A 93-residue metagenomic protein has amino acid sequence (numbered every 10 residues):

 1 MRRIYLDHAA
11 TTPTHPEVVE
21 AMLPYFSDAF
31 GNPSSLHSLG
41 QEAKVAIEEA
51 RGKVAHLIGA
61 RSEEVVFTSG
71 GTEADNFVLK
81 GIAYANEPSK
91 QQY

Functional and structural regions predicted by a protein language model:
M1-Y93: Pyridoxal 5′-phosphate
